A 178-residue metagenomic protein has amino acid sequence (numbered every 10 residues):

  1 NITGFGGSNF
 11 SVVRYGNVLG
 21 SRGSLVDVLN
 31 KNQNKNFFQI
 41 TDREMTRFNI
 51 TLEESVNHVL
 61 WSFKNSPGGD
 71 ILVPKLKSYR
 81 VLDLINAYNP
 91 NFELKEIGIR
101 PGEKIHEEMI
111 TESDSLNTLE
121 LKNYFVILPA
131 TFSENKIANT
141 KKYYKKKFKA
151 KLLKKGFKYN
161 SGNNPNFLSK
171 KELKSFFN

Functional and structural regions predicted by a protein language model:
N1-N178: Strand-loop microenvironment adjacent to phosphate/nucleotide-handling motifs in alpha/beta enzyme folds
